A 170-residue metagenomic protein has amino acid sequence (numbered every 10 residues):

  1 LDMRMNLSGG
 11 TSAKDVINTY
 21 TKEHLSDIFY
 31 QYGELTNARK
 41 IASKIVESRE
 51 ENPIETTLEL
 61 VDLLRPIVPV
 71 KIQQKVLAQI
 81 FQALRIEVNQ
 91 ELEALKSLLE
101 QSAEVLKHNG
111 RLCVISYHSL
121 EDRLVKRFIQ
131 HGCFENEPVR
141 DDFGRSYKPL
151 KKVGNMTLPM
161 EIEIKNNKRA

Functional and structural regions predicted by a protein language model:
L1-A170: S-adenosyl-L-methionine-dependent methyltransferase catalytic core, i.e., the SAM/SAH-binding region
